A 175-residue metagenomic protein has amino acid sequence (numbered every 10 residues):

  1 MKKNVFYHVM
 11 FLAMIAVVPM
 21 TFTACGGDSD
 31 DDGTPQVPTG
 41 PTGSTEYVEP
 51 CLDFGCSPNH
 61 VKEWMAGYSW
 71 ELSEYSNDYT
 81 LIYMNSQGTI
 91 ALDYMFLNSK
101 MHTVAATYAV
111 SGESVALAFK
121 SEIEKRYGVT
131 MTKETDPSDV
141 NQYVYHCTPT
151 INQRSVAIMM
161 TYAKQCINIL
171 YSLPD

Functional and structural regions predicted by a protein language model:
M1-F11: Bacterial N-terminal signal peptides that target proteins for export
K2-N4, V17-V48: Bacterial Sec-dependent N-terminal signal peptides
P35, E71-A118, V140-D175: Amphipathic N-proximal alpha-helical interface segments
Y47, C51, Y108-A109: Short, surface-exposed loop/turn motifs that are enriched in glycine and acidic residues and include a nearby proline
L52-E71, S114-T132: Amphipathic alpha-helical segments
G128-V144: Acidic, glycine-rich flexible loop segments
